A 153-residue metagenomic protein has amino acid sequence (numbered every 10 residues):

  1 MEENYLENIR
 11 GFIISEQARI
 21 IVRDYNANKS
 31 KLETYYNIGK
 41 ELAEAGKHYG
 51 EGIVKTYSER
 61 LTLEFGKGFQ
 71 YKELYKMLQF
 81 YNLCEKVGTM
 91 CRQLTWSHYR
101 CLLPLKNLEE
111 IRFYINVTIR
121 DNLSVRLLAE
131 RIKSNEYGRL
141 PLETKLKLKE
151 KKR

Functional and structural regions predicted by a protein language model:
M1-R153: Basic, low-complexity intrinsically disordered segments
